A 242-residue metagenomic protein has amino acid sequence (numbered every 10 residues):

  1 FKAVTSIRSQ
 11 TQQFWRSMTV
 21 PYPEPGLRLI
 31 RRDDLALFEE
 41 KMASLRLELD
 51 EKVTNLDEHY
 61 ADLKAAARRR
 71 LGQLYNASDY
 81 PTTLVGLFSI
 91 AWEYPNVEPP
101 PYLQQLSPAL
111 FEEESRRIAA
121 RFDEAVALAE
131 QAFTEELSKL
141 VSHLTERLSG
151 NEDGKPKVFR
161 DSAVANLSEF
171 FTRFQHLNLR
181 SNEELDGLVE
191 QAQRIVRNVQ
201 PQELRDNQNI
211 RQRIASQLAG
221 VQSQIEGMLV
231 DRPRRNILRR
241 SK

Functional and structural regions predicted by a protein language model:
F1-S44, S241: Acidic/polar low-complexity scaffolding segments in large eukaryotic proteins
F1-S6, K64, R68, I118 (+3 more regions): Proteins with a high burden of low-complexity, intrinsically disordered sequence enriched in S/T/G/P/A and R, requiring
F1-T19, T83, L87-E98, L128-K139 (+2 more regions): Amphipathic, heptad-repeat alpha-helices with coiled-coil/zipper character that mediate oligomerization and scaffolding
S6-S9, S17, S44, S78 (+12 more regions): Generic serine detector
P25-G26, I30-D153: Long amphipathic alpha-helical segments with strong coiled-coil/leucine-zipper propensity
H143, R147-G150, G154-K242: C-terminal structured domains
